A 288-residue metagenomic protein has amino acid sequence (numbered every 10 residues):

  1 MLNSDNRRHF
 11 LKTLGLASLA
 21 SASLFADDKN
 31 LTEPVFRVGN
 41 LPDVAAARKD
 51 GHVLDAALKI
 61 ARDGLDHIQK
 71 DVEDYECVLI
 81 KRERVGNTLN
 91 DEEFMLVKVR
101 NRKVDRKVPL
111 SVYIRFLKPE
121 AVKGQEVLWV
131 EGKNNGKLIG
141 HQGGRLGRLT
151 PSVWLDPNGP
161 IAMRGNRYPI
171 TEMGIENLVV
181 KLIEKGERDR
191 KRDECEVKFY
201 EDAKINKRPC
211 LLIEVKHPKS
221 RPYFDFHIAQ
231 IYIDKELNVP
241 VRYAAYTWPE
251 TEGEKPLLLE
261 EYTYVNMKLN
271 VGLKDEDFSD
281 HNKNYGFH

Functional and structural regions predicted by a protein language model:
M1-S18: N-terminal secretory signal peptides and thylakoid transit peptides that target proteins across membranes
N3, A22-R48: C-terminal segment of N-terminal export signals and the immediately downstream linker at the start of the mature
N3, R8, L65-V72, K103-D105 (+2 more regions): Short, surface-exposed loop and linker segments with low hydrophobicity and enrichment for Pro/Ser/Thr
R8, R84-G86, K118-E120, L128 (+1 more regions): Gly/Pro-enriched, hydrophobic low-complexity segments that function as extracytoplasmic propeptides/linkers
G15-A17, S21, V99, C210: A generic structural signal for ordered secondary structure
S21-A22, P249: A short hydrophobic/aromatic micro-motif that marks alpha-helical segments and, especially, helix-coil
H52-G147: N-terminal mature ectodomain segment of secretory-pathway/periplasmic proteins
